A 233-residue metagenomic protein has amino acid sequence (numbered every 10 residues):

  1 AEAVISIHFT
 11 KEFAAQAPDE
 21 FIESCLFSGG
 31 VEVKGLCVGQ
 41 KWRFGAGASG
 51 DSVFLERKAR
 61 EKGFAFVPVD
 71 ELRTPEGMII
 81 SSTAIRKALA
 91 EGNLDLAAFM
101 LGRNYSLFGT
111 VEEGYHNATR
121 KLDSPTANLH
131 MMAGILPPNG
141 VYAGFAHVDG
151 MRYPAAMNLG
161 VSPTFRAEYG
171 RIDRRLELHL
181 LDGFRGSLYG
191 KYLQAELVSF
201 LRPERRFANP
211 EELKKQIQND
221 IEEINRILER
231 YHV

Functional and structural regions predicted by a protein language model:
A1-E12, D70: A conserved beta-strand->alpha-helix junction
A3-V4, G63, Y105, H232: Secondary-structure boundary/capping signal
I5, M78-S81, L193: N-terminal alpha-helical segment
E12-S124, H147, A208-K214, Q218: Classical nucleotidyltransferase
K62, G114-V233: Phosphate/ribose-recognition catalytic cores of enzymes acting on nucleotide-derived substrates
